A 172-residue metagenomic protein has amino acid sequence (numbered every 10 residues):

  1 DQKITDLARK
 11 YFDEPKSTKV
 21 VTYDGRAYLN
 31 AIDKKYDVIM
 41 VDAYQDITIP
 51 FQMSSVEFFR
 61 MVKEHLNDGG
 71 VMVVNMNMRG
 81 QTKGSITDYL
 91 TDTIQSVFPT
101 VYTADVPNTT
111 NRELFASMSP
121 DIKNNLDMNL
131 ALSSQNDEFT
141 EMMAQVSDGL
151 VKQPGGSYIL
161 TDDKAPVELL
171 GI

Functional and structural regions predicted by a protein language model:
D1-V71, N77, Q81-T87: The AdoMet/dcAdoMet-binding core of the Class I SAM-like
Y11-F12, I32, V97, D163 (+1 more regions): Residues at alpha-helix termini
P15-T18, V41, F58-R60, D92-Q95 (+2 more regions): Short, low-complexity, polar/charged sequence segments that are solvent-exposed and flexible
M53-S54, Y89-L90, D127-L130: Composition- and surface-driven signal marking solvent-exposed, interaction-prone regions in large proteins
M61-K123: C-terminal substrate-binding/active-site "lid" region of AdoMet-derived donor-dependent transferases
T100-I172: Soluble small-group transferase modules, centered on the S-adenosyl donor enzyme superfamily
